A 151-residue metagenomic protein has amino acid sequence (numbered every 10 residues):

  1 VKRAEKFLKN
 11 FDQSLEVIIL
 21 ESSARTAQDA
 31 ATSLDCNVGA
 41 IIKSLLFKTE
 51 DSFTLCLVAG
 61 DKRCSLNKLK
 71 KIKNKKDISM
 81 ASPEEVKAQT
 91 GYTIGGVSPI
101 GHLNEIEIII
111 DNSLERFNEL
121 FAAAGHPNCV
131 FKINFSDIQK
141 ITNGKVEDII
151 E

Functional and structural regions predicted by a protein language model:
V1-E151: Extended, low-hydrophobicity, polar/charged segments
